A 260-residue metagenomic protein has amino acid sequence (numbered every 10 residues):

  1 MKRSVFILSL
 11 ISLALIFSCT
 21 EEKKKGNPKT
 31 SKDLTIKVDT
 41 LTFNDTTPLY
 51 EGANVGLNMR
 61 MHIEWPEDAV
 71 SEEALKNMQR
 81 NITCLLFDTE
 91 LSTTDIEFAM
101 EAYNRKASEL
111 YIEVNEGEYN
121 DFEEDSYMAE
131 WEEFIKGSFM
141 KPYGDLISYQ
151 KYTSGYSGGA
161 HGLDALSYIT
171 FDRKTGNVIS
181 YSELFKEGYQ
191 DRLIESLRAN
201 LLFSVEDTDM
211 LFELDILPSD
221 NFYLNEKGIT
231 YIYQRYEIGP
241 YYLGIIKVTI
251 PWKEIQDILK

Functional and structural regions predicted by a protein language model:
M1-V5, E21: Positively charged n-region of N-terminal signal peptides that target proteins for export
F6-I11: Sec-dependent N-terminal signal peptides
L15-S18: C-terminal motif of bacterial Sec signal peptides marking the signal peptidase cleavage site
T20-K260: Compositionally biased intrinsically disordered regions enriched in Thr/Gly
